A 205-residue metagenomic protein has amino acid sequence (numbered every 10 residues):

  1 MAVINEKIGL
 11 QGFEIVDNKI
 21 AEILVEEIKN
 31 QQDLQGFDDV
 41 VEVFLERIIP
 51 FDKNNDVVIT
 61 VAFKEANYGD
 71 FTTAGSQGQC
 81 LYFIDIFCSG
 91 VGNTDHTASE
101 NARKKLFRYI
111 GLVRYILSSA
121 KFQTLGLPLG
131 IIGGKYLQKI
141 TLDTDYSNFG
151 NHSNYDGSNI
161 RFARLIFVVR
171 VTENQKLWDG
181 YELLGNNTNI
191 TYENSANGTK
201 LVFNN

Functional and structural regions predicted by a protein language model:
M1-A74, P128-L129, T188-N205: Small/polar-rich, solvent-exposed N-terminal microdomains that initiate assembly or binding
V3, G75-G78, F87-K121: Extracellular/virion structural assembly segments
V3, I160-N205: C-terminal tail/extension regions appended to the core domain(s) of diverse proteins
N18, E22, E26, N30 (+5 more regions): Polar/charged alpha-helical tracts
D52-F83, C88-G92, T124-G126, G133-K135 (+1 more regions): Solvent-exposed, charged interface segments at domain starts and junctions
N55, I59, R103-L177: Acidic-leaning, charged glycine-interspersed low-complexity segments
Y68-T72, S89-A98, T172-G180: Short, cysteine-centered beta-strand-loop-beta hairpins and adjacent loop/turn segments enriched in charged/polar
S76-N93, G157-E173: Oligomerization/assembly interface segments of phage tail-like spikes and tubes
